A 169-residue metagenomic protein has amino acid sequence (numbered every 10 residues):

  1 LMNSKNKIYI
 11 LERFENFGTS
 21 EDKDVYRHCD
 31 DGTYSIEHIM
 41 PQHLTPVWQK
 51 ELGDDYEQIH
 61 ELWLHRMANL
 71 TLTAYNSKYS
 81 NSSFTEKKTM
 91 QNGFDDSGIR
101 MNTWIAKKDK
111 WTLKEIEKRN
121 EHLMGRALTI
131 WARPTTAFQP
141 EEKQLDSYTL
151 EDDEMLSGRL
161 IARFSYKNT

Functional and structural regions predicted by a protein language model:
L1-Q49, Y56, W63, M67: Intrinsically disordered, low-complexity N-proximal targeting/linker segments that flank membranes
N3-N6, I59, E115, D152: Non-membrane alpha-helical secondary structure
F17-S20, I130-R133, K167: Surface-exposed polar/charged interaction patches
I39-Q42, S77, W104, D153 (+1 more regions): Generic structural motif
E61-R66, L70-T149: Long, cytosolic, alpha-helical-rich C-terminal regions that act as interaction/scaffolding modules
R133, L145-T169: Intrinsically disordered, charged low-complexity linkers and terminal tails that flank or connect structured domains
